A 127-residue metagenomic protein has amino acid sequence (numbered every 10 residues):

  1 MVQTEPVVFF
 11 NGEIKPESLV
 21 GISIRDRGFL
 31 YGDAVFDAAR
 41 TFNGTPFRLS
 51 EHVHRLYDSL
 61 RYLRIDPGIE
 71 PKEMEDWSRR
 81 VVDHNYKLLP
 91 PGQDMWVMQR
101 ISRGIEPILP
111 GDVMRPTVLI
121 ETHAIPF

Functional and structural regions predicted by a protein language model:
M1-F127: Conserved alpha/beta cores of soluble small-molecule-handling proteins
